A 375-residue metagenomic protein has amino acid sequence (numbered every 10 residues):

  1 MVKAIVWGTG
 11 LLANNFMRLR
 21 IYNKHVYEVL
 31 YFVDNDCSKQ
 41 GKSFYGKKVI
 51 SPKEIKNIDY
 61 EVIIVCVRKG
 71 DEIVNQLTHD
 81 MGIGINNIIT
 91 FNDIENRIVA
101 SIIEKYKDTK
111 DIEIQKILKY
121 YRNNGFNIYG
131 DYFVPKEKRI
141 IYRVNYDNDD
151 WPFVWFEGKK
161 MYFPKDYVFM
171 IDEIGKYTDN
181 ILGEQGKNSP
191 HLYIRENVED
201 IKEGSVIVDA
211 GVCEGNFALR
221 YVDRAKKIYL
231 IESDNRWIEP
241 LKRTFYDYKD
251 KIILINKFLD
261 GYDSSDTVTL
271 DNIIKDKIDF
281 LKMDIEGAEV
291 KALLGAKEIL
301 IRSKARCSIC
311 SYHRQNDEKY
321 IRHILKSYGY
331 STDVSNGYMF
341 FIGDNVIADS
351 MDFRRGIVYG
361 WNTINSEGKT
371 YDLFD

Functional and structural regions predicted by a protein language model:
M1, I5, N15-K24, V65-R224 (+3 more regions): S-adenosyl-L-methionine
G8-G10, G211, K282-E286: Conserved S-adenosyl-L-methionine
R18-R20, Q76-H79, R220-R224, P240-T244 (+3 more regions): A short acidic, amphipathic alpha-helical/loop segment
Y31-D36, I231-D234: Conserved acidic E/D residue at the C-terminus of a beta-strand in Rossmann-like folds
I50-D59, N197-E199, D266-K275, E298: Short amphipathic alpha-helix with an adjacent loop that forms part of the alpha/beta core around
D234-K275: S-adenosyl-L-methionine
S303-Y312: Conserved beta-strand signature within the Rossmann-like core of class I S-adenosyl-L-methionine
